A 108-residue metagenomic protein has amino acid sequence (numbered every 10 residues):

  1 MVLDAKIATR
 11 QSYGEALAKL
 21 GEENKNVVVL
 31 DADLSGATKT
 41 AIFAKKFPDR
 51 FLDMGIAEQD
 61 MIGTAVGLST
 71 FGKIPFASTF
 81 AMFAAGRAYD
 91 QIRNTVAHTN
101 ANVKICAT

Functional and structural regions predicted by a protein language model:
M1-T108: Thiamine diphosphate
